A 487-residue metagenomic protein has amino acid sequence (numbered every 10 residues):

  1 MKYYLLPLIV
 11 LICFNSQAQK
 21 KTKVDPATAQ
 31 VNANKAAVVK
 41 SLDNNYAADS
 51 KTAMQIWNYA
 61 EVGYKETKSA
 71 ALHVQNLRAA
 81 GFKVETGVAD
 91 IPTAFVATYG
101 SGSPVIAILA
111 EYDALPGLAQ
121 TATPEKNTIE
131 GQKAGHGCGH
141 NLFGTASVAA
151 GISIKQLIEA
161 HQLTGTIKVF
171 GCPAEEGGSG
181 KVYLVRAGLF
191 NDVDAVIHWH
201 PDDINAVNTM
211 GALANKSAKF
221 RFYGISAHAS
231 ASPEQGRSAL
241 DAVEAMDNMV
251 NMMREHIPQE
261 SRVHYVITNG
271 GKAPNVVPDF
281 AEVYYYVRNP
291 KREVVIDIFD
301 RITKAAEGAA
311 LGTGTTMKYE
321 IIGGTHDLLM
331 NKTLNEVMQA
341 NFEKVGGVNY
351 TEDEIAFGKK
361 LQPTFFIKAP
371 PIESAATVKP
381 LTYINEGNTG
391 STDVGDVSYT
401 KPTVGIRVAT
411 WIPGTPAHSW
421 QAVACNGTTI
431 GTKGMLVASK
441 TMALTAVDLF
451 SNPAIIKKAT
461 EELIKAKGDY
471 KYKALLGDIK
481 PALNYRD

Functional and structural regions predicted by a protein language model:
M1-T22: Bacterial Sec-dependent N-terminal signal peptides
Q19-H136, T145-G165: Acidic/His- and Gly-rich active-site-bordering loop/insert found across diverse amide/peptide-bond hydrolases
L42-D49, A53, W57-A60, Y64 (+8 more regions): Sec/Tat-exported extracytoplasmic proteins
I56, A97, I108, H140 (+9 more regions): Divalent metal-coordination and catalytic microenvironments
D113-N127, G211-R221, W411-S419: Acidic-glycine-rich active-site phosphate/pyrophosphate-binding loop
T123-G137, Y223-A227, T377-P380, S419-T428: Glycine/charged-rich beta-loop-alpha catalytic/anionic-binding loops adjacent to active sites
K126-G135, N141-L142, I158-P278: Histidine/acidic-residue-rich, glycine-tolerant segments that coordinate divalent metal ions
E244-D487: Metal-dependent amide/peptide-bond hydrolase catalytic core, centered on the "pita-bread" metallohydrolase fold
